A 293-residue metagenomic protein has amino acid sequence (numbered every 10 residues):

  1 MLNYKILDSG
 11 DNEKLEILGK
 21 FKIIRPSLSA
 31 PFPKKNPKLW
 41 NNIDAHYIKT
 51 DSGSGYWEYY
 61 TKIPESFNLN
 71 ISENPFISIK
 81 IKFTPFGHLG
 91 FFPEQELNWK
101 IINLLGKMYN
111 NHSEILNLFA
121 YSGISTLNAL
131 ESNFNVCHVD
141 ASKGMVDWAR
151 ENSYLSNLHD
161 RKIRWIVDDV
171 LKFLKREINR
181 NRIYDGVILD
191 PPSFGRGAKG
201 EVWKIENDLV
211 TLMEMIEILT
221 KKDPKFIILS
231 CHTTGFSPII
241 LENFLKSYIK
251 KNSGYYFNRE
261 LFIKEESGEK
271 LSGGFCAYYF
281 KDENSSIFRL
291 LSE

Functional and structural regions predicted by a protein language model:
L2-E16, I23-P93, K100: Non-catalytic substrate-recognition/targeting regions of SAM-dependent transferases
P93-N110: Conserved alpha-helix/loop element of class I SAM-dependent methyltransferases that forms part of the SAM/SAH-binding
N111-Y121: Conserved class I S-adenosyl-L-methionine
S122-F134: Conserved SAM-binding loop of SAM-dependent methyltransferases across substrates and taxa, primarily the Class I
N135-D140: Conserved SAM-binding motif I beta-strand of class I
S142-I188: S-adenosyl-L-methionine
K143-M145, V167-V170, D185-M215: Mobile active-site "lid"/loop adjacent to the S-adenosyl-L-methionine
P224-E293: C-terminal catalytic and target-recognition region of SAM-dependent MTase-like enzymes, primarily methyltransferases
